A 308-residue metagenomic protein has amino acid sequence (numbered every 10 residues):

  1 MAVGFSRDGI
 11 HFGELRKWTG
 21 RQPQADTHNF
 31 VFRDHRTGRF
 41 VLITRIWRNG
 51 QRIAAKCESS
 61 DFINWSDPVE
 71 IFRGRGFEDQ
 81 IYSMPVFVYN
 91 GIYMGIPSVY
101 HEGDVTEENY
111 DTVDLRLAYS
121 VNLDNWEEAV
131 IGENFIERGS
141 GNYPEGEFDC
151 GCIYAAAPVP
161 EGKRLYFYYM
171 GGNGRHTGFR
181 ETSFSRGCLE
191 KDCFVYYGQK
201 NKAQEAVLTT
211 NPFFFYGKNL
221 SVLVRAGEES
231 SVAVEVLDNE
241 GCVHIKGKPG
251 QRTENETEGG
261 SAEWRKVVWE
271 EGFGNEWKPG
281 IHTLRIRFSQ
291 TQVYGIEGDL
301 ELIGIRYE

Functional and structural regions predicted by a protein language model:
M1-E308: Carbohydrate-active catalytic/glycan-binding domains of CAZyme proteins, especially the secreted or lumenal ectodomains
